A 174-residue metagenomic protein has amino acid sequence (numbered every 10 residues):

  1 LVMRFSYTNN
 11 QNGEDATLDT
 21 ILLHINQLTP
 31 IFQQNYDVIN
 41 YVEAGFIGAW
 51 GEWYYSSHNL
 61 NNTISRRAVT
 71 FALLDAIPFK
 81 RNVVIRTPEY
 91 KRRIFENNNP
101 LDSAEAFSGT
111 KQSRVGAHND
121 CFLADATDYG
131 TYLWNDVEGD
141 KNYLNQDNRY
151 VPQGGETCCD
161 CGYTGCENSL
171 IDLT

Functional and structural regions predicted by a protein language model:
L1-T17, E43-W50: Substrate-binding cleft and catalytic face of glycoside hydrolase catalytic domains, especially the flexible beta-alpha
S6, H24-N26, P78, R86: Lectin-type carbohydrate-recognition ectodomains
N10-N12, L18-I21, K91-I94, C161: Acidic-and-aromatic substrate-binding clefts and catalytic sites of carbohydrate-active enzymes
Q11, Q27, Q33-Q34, Q112 (+2 more regions): Residue-identity detector for glutamine
D15-E43, T63-A76: An active-site-proximal structural segment forming one wall of the substrate-binding cleft that immediately precedes
Y41-E52, S56-T174: Catalytic-core regions of glycoside hydrolase
